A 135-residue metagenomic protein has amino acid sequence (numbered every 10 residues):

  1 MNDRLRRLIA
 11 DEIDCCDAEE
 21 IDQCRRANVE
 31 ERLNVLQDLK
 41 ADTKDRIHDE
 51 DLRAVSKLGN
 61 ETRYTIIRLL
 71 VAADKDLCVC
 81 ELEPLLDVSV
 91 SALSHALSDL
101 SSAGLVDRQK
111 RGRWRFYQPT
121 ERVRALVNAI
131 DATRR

Functional and structural regions predicted by a protein language model:
M1-L58: N-terminal leader segment of winged-helix/HTH proteins
R46-V88, Y117: N-terminal helix-turn-helix DNA-binding core of bacterial DNA-binding proteins
G59-R63, G112, V123: Alpha-helical hinge/cap motifs
P84, S101-S102: Alpha-helical residues within the helix-turn-helix
L97-S98: Short, hydrophobic-biased segments on the C-terminal half of alpha helices that form "recognition helices"
S102-R111, Q118: Beta-hairpin "wing" of winged helix-turn-helix
F116-R135: Conserved segment of winged-helix/HTH DNA-binding domains
